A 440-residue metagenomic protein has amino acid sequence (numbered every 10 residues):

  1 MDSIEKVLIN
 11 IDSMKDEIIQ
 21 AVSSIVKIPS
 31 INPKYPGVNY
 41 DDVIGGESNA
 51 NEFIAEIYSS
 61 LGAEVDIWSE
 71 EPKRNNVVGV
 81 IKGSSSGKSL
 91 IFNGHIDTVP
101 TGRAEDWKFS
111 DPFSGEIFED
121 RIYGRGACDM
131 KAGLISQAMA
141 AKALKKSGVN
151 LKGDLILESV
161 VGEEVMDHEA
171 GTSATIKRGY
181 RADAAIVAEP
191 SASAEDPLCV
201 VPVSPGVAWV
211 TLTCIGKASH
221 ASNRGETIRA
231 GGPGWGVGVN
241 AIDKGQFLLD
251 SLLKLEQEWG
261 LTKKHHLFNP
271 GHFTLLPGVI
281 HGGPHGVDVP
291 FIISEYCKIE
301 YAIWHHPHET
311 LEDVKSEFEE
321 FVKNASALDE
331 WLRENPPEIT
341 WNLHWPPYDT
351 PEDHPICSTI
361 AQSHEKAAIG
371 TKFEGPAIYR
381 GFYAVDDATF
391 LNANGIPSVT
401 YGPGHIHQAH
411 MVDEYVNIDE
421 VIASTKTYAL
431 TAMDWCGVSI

Functional and structural regions predicted by a protein language model:
M1-K6, N10-S13, D66, E71 (+3 more regions): Metal-dependent amide/peptide-bond hydrolase catalytic core, centered on the "pita-bread" metallohydrolase fold
D2-I122, K146, N150-L151: Acidic/His- and Gly-rich active-site-bordering loop/insert found across diverse amide/peptide-bond hydrolases
A21, I122-I135, G162, W235-D243 (+1 more regions): Short, conserved micro-motifs enriched in small and acidic residues
N93-G94, S159-V160, I186-E189, T213-I215 (+1 more regions): Short beta-strand segments
D106-W107, V149-N150, V201-V207, P290-S294 (+1 more regions): Short glycine/proline-enriched loop/turn "hinge" motifs that connect secondary-structure elements and lie
M130-P205, C436-I440: Acidic/histidine-rich catalytic neighborhood of metal-dependent amide-processing enzymes
